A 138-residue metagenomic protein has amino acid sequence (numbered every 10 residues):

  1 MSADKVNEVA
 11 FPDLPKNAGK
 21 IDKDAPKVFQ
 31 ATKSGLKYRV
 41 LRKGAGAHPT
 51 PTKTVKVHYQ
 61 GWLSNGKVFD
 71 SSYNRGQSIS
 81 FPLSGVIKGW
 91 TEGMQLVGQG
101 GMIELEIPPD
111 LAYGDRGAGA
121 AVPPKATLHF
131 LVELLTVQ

Functional and structural regions predicted by a protein language model:
M1-Q138: Cross-family detector of peptidyl-prolyl cis-trans isomerase
